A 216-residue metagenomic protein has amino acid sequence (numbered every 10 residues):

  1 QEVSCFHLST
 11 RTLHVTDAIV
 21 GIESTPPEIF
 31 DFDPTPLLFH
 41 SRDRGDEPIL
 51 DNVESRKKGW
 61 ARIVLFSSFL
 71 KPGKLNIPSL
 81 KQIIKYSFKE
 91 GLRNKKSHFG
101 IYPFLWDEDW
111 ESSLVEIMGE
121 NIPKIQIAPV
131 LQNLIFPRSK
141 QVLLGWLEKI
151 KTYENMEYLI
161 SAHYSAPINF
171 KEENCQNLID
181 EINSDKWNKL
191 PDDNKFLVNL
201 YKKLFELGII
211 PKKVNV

Functional and structural regions predicted by a protein language model:
Q1-H14, A18-I29, T35, S67-F69: Core dinuclear metal-dependent hydrolase active-site scaffold
P27-V216: Cap/insert and terminal regions of metallo-dependent hydrolase folds
